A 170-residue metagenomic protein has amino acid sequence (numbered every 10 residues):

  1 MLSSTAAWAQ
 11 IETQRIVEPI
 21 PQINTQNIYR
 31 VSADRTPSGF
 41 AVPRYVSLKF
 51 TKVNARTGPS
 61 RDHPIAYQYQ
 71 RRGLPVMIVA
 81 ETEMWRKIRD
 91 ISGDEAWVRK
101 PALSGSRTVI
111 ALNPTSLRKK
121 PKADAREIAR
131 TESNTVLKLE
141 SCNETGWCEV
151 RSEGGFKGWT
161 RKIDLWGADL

Functional and structural regions predicted by a protein language model:
S4-A6: N-terminal signal peptide c-region/cleavage motif recognized by signal peptidases
Q10-T57, Q68-R72, V79-T82, R86-K119 (+4 more regions): SH3-family beta-barrel domains
D62-H63, A123-D124: Short, small/polar residue-rich loop motifs at catalytic or cofactor-binding pockets
